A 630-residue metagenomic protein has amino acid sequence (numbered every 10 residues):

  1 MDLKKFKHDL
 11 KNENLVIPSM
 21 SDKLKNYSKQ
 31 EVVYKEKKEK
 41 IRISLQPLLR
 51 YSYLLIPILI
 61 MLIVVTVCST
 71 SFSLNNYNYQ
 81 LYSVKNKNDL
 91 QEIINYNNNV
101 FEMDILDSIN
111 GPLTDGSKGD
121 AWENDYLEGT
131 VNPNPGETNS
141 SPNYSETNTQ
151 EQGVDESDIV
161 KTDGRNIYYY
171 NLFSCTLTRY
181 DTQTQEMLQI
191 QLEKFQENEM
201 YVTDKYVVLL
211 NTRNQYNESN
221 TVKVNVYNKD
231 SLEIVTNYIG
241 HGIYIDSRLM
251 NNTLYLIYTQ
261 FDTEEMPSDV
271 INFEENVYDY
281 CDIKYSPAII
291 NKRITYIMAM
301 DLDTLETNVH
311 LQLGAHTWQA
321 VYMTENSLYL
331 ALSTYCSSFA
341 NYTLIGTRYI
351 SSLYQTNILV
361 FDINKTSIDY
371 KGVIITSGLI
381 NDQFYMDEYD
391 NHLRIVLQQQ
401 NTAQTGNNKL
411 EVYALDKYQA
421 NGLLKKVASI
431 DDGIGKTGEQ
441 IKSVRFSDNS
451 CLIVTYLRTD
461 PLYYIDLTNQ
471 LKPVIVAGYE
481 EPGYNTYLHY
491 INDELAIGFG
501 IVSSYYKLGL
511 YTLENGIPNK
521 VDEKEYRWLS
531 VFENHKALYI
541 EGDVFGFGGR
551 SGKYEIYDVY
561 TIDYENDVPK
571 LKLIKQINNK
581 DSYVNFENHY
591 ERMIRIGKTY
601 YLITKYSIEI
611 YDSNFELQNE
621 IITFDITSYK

Functional and structural regions predicted by a protein language model:
M1-K5, Q30-Y79: Membrane-interface helical sensory segment of bacterial ECF anti-sigma factor regulators
D2-K29, Y34: A short, acidic loop/turn at secondary-structure junctions
H8-K11, V32, I58, Q185 (+2 more regions): Short linear sequence elements within intrinsically disordered, low-complexity coil regions
P18-M20, Y27, I43, Y51 (+4 more regions): Intrinsically disordered, low-complexity segments enriched in Ser/Pro/Gly/Ala and basic residues
S73-K630: Beta-sheet-rich non-transmembrane sensory/scaffold domains
